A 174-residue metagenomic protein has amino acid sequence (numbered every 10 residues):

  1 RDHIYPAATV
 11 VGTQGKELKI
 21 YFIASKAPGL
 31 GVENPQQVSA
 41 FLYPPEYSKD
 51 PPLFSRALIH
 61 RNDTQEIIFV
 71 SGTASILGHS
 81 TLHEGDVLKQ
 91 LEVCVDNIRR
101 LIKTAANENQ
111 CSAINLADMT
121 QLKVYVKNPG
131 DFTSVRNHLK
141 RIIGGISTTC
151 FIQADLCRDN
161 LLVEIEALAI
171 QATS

Functional and structural regions predicted by a protein language model:
R1-S174: N-terminal presequence-like segments and the immediate start of the first folded domain
